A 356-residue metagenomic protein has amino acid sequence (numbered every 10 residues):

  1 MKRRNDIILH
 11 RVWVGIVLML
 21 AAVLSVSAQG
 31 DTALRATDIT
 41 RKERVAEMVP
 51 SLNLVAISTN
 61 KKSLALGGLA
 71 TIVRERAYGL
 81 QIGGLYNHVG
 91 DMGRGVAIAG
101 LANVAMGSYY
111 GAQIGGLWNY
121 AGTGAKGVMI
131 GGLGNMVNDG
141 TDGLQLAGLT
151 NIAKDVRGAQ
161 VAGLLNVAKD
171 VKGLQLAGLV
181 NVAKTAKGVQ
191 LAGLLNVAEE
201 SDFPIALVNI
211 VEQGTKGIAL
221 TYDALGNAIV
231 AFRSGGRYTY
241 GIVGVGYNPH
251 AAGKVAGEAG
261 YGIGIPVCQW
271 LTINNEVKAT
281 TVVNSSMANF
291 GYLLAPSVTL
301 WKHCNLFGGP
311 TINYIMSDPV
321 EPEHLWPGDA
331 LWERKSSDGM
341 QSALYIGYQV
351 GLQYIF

Functional and structural regions predicted by a protein language model:
K62, Y110, K126, D142 (+9 more regions): Residues that define the transmembrane beta-barrel architecture of outer-membrane proteins
L64, L80, V96, A112 (+12 more regions): Transmembrane beta-strands of outer-membrane beta-barrel proteins
L66, G193, L207, A228-G236 (+6 more regions): Residues on the lipid-exposed face of transmembrane beta-strands in outer-membrane beta-barrel proteins
V73, N87-V89, N103-G107, N119-A121 (+9 more regions): Sequence/structural signature of outer-membrane beta-barrel proteins
G84, G100, G116, G193 (+4 more regions): Transmembrane beta-barrel strands of outer-membrane/channel proteins
H88, Y120, I152, V167 (+7 more regions): Outer-membrane beta-barrel strand-turn architecture
G93, S108-Y110, G124-K126, G140-D142 (+7 more regions): Repeated loop/turn-to-beta-strand initiation elements of outer-membrane beta-barrel proteins
K187, A198-D202, R237-G241, G291-F356: Predominantly the C-terminal beta-signal and adjacent terminal strand-loop region of outer-membrane beta-barrel
